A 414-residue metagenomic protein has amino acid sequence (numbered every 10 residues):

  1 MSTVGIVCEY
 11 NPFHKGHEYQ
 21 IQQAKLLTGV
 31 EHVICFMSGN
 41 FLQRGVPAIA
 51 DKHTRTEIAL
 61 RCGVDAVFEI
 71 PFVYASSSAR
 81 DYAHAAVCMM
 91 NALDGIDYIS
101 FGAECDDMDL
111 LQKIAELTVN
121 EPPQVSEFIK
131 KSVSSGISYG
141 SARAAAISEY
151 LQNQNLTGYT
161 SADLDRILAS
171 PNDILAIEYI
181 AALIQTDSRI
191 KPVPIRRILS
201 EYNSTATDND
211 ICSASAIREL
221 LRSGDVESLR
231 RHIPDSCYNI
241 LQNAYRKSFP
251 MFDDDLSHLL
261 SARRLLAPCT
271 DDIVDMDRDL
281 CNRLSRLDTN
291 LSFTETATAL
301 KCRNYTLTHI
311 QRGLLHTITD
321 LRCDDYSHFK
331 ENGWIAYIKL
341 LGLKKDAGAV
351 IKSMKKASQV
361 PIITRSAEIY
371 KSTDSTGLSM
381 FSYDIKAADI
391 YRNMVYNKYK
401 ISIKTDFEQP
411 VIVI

Functional and structural regions predicted by a protein language model:
M1-R55: N-terminal catalytic cores of NTP/NDP-binding nucleotidyl/phosphoryl-transfer enzymes
K25, T56-L60, A181-I184, R218: Class I S-adenosyl-L-methionine
K25-L26, L60, V87, N91-A92: Non-catalytic positions within long, well-ordered alpha-helices that form the structural scaffold/packing of enzyme
T28-V30, V64, G95-I96: Short, high-confidence coil segments that cap the C-terminus of an alpha-helix and link into the following beta-strand
E31, D65, S188-I190: A structural micro-motif
T56-P71: A glycine-rich helix N-cap at a beta->alpha junction
I70-I414: Active-site cores that bind ATP or allylic diphosphates and position pyrophosphate for catalysis
